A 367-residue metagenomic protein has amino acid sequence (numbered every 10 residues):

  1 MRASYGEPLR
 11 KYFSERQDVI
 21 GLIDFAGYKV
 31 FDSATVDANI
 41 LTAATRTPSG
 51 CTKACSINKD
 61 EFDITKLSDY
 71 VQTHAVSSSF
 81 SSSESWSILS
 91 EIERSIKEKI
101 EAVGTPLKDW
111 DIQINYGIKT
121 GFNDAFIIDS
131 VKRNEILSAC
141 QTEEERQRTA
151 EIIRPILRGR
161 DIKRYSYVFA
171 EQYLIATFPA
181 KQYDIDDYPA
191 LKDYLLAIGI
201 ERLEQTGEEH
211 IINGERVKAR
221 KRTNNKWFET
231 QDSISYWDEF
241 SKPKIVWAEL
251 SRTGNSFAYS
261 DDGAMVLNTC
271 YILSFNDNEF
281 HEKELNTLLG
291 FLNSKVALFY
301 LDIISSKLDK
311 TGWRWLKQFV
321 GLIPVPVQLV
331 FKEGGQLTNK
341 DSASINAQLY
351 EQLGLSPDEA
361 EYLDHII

Functional and structural regions predicted by a protein language model:
M1-T142, Q182, A258-Y259, M265-C270 (+2 more regions): Signature of N6-adenine DNA methyltransferases within the class I
E7, A38, A150-P155, P189 (+4 more regions): Non-catalytic, well-ordered alpha-helical scaffold segments
Y12, R16, A44, I156-R160 (+8 more regions): Generic, well-ordered alpha-helical scaffold segments in large soluble proteins
R16, I272-L322, L329-K332: Basic, amphipathic alpha-helical recognition segments used for DNA target recognition
I20, D24, A248-V266, G290 (+1 more regions): Short, ligand-facing micro-motifs at secondary-structure edges
F25-G27, S274, H365-I367: Non-catalytic, mostly N-terminal accessory regions of nucleic-acid modification and defense proteins
S87, E91-S274, E279: Polyanion-binding catalytic cores of nucleic-acid enzymes and NTP/SAM-utilizing transferases
V103-D111, A190, V320, V325-I367: Non-catalytic DNA-recognition/assembly elements of restriction-modification systems
